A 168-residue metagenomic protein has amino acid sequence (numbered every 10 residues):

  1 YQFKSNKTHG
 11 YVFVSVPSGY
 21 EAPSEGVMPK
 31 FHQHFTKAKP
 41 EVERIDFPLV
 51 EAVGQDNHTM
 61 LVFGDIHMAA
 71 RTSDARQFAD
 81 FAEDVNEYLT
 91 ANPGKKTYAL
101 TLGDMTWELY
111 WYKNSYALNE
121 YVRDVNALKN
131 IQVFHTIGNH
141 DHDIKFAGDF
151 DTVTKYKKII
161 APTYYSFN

Functional and structural regions predicted by a protein language model:
Y1-K4, D104, N168: Intrinsic structural disorder
Q2, G10, E87, K155 (+1 more regions): Intrinsically disordered, low-complexity N-terminal regions enriched in serine/proline/glycine with scattered basic
F3-F35: A short, solvent-exposed loop/turn motif at the edges and junctions of modular extracellular/periplasmic domains
K4-K7, K30, K37-K39, K95-K96 (+4 more regions): Context-gated lysine
V12-F13, I45, Y165: A broad, low-specificity signal marking well-ordered, structured residues that form hydrophobic/aromatic
G19, W111-N168: Extended active-site neighborhood of metal-dependent phosphoesterases/phosphodiesterases
G26-H32, K37-K113: N-terminal active-site segment of His-dependent metallophosphoesterases
